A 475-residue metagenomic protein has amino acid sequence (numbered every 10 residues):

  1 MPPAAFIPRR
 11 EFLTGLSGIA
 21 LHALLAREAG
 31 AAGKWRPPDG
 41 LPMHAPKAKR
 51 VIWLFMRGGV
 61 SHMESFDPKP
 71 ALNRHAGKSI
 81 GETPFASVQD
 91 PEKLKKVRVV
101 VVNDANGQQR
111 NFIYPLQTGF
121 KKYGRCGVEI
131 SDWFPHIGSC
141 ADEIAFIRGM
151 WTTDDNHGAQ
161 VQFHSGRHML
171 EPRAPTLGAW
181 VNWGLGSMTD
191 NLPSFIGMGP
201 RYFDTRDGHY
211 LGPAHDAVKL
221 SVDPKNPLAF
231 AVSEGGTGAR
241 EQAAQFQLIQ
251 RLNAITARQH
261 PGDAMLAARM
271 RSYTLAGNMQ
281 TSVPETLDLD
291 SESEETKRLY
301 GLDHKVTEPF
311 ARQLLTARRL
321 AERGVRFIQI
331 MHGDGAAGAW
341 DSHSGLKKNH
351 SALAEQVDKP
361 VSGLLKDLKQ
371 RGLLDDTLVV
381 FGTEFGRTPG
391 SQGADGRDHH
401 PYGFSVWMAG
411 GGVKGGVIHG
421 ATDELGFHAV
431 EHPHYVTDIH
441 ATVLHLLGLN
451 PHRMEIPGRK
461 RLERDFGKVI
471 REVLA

Functional and structural regions predicted by a protein language model:
M1-A475: Ligand-binding pockets and gating/stacking loops
